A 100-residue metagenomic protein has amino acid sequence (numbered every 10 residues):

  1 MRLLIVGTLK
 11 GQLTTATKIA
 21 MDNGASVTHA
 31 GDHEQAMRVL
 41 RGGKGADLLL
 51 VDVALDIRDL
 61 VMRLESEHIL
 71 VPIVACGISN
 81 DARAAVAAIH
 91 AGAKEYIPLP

Functional and structural regions predicted by a protein language model:
L4, L49, L70-D81: A short, hydrophobic beta-strand element within the central beta-sheet of small alpha/beta folds
T8, V53, C76-N80, P100: Conserved active-site segment of CheY-like receiver
L9-G31, Q35: Two-component/phosphorelay signaling modules centered on CheY-like receiver
G11-Q12, Q35, D56-R58, I78-R83: Negatively charged, flexible loop motifs adjacent to catalytic sites in prokaryotic signal transduction proteins
G31-L48: Acidic, metal-coordinating helix/loop segments flanking the phosphotransfer/catalytic sites of two-component signaling
D56-L70: Short amphipathic alpha-helix used as the core "switch/output" element in two-component signaling
